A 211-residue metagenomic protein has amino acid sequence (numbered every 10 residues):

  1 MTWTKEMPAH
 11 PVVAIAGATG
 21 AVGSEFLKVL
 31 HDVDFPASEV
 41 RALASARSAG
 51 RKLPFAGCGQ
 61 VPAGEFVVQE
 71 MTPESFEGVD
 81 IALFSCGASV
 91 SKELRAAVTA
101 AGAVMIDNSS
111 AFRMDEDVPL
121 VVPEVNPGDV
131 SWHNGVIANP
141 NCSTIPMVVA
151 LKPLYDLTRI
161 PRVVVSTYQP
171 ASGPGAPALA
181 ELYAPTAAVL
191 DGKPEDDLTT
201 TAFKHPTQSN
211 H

Functional and structural regions predicted by a protein language model:
T2-N210: N-terminal Rossmann-like NAD(P) cofactor-binding subdomain of oxidoreductases, focused on the glycine-rich
